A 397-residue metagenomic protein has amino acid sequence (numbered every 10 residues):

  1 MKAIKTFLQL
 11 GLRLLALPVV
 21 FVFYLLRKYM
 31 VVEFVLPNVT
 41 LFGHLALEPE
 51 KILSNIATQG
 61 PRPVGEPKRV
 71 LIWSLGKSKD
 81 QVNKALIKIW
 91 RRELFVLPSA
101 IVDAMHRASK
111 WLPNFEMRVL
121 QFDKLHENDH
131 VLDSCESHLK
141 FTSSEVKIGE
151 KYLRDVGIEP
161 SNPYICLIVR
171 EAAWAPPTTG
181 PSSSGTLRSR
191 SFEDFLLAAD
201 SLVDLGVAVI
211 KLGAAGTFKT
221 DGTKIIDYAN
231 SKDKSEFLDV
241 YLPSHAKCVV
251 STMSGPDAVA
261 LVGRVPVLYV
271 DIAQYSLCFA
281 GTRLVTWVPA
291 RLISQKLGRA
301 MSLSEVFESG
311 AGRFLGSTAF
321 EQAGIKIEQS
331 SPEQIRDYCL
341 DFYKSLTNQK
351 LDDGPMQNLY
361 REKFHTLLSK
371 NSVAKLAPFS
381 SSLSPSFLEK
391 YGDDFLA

Functional and structural regions predicted by a protein language model:
M1-A397: N-terminal targeting/anchoring "stem" of glycan-biosynthesis enzymes
